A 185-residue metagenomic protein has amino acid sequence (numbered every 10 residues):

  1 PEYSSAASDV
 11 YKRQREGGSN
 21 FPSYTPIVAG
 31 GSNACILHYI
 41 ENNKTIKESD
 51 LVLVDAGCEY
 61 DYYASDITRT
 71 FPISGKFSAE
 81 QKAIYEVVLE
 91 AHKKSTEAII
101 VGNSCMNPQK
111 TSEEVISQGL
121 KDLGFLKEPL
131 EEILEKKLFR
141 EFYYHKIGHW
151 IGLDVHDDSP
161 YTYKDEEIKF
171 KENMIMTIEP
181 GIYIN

Functional and structural regions predicted by a protein language model:
S5-N185: Active-site neighborhoods and metal-handling regions in enzymes and metal-associated proteins
